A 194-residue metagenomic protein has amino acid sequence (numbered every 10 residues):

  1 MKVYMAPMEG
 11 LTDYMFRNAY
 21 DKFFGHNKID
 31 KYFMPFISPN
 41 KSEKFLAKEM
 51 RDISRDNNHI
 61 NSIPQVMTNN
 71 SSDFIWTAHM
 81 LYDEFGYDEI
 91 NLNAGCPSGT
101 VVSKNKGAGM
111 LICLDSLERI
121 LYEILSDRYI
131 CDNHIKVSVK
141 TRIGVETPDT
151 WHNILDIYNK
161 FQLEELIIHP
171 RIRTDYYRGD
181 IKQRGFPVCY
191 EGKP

Functional and structural regions predicted by a protein language model:
M1-P194: Flavin-dependent oxidoreductase catalytic cores
